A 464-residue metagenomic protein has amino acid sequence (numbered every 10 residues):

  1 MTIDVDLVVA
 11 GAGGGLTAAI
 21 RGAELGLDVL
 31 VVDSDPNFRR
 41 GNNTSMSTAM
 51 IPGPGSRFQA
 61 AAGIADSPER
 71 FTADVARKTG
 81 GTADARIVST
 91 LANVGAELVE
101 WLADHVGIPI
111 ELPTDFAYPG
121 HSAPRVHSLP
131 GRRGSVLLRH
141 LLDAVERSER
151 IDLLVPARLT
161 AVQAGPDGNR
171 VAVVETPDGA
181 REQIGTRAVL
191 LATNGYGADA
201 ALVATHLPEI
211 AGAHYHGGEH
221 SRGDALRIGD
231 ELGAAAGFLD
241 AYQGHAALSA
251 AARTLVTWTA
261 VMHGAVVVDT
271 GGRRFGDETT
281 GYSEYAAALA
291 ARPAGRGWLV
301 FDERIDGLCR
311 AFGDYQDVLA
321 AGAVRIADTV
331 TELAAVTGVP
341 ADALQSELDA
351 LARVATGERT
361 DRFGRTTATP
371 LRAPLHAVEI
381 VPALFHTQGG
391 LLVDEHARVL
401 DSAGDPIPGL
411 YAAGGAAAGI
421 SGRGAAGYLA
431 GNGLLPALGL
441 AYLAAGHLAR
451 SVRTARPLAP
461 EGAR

Functional and structural regions predicted by a protein language model:
V5-V31: N-terminal Rossmann-like FAD-binding beta1-loop-alpha1 element of flavoenzymes
E24-T44: Glycine-rich FAD pyrophosphate-binding loop
I51-L91: Glycine-rich active-site loop/strand segments that organize a redox cofactor
L91-A180, A200-L202, Q243, A355-R372: Conserved redox-cofactor binding core of oxidoreductases
A161, A343-G424: A glycine-rich dinucleotide-binding beta-alpha-beta segment and adjacent secondary-structure elements that constitute
G179-A247, L434, L440-L443: Glycine-rich loop(s) and the adjacent beta-strand/alpha-helix scaffold that form part
L226-I228, A234-V339, A343: An anion/pyrophosphate-binding glycine-rich loop and adjacent beta-alpha core in soluble alpha-beta enzymes
P293-A377, V381, A444-H447, S451-T454 (+1 more regions): Helix-rich C-terminal "cap"/substrate-channel and partner-interaction subdomain that packs against the flavin-binding
